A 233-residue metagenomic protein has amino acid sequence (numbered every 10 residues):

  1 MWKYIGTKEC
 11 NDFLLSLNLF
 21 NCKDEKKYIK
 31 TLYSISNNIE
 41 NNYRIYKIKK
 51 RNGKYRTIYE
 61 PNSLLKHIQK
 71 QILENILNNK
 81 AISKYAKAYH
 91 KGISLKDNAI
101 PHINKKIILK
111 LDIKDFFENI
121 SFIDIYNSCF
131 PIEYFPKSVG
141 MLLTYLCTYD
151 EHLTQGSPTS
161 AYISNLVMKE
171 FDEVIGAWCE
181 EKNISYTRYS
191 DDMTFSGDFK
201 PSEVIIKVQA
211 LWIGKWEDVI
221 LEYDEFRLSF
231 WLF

Functional and structural regions predicted by a protein language model:
M1-K47: Non-catalytic, polymerase-adjacent accessory regions of viral genome-replication enzymes
K3-T7, I58-K70, D115, N119 (+2 more regions): Generic detection of long, well-ordered alpha-helical segments
T7-C10, E25-I29, L65, Q69 (+5 more regions): Alpha-helix initiation and N-capping motif
S16-K30, E74-I76, K80-A81, Y85 (+2 more regions): N-terminal low-complexity, intrinsically disordered segments
N41-R44, I93-L95, A177-K182: Short amphipathic beta-strand starts and helix->beta connectors
Y46-Q69, K87-H90, K110, Y145-S164: Short, conserved non-catalytic motifs in the polymerase core
L65-L111, D115: Active-site-proximal segment of RNA-dependent polymerases
P101-S190, T194-F233: Conserved polymerase palm-domain catalytic core
